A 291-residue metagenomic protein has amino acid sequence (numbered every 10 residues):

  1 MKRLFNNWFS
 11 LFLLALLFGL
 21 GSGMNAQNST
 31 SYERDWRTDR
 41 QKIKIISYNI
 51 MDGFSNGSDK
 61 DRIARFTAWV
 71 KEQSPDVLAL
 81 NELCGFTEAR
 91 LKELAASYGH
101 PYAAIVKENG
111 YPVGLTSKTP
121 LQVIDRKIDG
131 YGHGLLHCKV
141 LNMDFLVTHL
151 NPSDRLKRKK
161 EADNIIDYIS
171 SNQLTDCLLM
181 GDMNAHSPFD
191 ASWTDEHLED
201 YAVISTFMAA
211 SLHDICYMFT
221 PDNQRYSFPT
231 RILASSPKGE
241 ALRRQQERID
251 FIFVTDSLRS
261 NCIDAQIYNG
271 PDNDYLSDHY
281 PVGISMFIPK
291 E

Functional and structural regions predicted by a protein language model:
K2, N6-F9, G23-L94, K290: N-terminal, active-site-proximal structural segment of metallo-dependent hydrolase catalytic domains
S10-G21: Bacterial N-terminal signal peptides
Q27-R34, R126-K127, S170-L174, P188-E291: Metal-dependent phosphoester-hydrolase catalytic domains
I43-I50, F66-E88, F145, I165-T194 (+3 more regions): Active-site beta-strand/loop signature of hydrolases that rely on acidic residues for catalysis
D52-S58, A79-L80, R155, C216 (+2 more regions): Short, solvent-exposed loop/turn elements at domain surfaces
F54-S55, T148-R158, S187-W193: Surface-exposed cleft-lining segments at the edges of enzyme active sites
R62-F66, T87-L91, R158-I165, E199-V203: Stable alpha-helical elements in mature extracytoplasmic
L80-D154: Structured beta-strand-rich core segments of catalytic domains in phosphoester-bond hydrolases
